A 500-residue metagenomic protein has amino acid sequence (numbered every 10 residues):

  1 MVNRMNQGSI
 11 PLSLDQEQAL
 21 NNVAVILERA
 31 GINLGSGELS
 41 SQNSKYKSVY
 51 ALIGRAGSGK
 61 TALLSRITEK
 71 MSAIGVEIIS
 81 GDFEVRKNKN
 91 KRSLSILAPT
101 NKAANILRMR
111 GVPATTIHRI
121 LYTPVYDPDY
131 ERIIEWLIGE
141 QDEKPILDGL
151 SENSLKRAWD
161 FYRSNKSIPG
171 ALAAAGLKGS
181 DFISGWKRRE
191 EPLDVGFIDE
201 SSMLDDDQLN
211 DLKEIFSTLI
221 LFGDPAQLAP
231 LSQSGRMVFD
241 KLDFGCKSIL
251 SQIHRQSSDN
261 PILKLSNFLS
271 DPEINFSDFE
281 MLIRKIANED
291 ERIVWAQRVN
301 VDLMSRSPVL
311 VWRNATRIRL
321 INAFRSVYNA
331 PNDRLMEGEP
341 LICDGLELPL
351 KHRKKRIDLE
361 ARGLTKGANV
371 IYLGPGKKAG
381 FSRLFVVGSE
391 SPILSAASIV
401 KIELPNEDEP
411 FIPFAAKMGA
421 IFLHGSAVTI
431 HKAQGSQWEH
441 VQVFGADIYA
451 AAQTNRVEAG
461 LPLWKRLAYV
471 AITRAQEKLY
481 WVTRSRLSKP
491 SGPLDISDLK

Functional and structural regions predicted by a protein language model:
M1-S9, N22, A51-I53: Conserved adenine-nucleotide phosphate-binding loops and their immediately adjacent elements
I10-E38: N-terminal pre-P-loop "Q-motif" helix
Q16, T100, R313, G435: Short, conserved phosphate/pyrophosphate- and ester-handling motifs at nucleotide-, phospho-/glycolipid
A24, L346, P375, V443-A446: Short, surface-exposed secondary-structure boundary micro-motifs
N43-Y46, I78-I79, N210, P225-T365 (+1 more regions): Conserved helicase motor core of P-loop NTPases
S44, S48-W136, K144, D148-E280: ASCE P-loop NTPase helicase motor core
R383-K500: C-terminal accessory regions
